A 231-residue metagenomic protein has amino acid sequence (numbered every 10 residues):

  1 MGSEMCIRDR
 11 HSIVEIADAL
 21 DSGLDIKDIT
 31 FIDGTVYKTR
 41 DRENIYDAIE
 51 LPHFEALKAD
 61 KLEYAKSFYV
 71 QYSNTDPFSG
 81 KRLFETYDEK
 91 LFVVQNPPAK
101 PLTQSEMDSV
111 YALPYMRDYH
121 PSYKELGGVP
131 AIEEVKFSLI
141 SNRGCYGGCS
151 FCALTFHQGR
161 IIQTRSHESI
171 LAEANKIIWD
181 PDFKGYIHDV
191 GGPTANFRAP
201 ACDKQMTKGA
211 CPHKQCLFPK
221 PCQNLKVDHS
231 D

Functional and structural regions predicted by a protein language model:
G2-I7: Short, small-residue-biased leader/transition segments that mark boundaries at the very start of proteins
R10-L24, Q104-D108, N175: Two-component system phosphotransfer/interaction surface
I13, D21-L91: Non-catalytic, alpha-helical, charged scaffold/linker segments that couple or flank catalytic or architectural cores
V70-S138: N-terminal [4Fe-4S]-dependent radical SAM core
V110, C145, I170: Conserved, mostly hydrophobic/aromatic
L126-A153, Y186: N-terminal pre-triad scaffold of radical SAM enzymes
F156-Y186: Conserved alpha-helical substructure of the radical SAM core
K176-D231: Conserved SAM/AdoMet-binding glycine-rich loop
